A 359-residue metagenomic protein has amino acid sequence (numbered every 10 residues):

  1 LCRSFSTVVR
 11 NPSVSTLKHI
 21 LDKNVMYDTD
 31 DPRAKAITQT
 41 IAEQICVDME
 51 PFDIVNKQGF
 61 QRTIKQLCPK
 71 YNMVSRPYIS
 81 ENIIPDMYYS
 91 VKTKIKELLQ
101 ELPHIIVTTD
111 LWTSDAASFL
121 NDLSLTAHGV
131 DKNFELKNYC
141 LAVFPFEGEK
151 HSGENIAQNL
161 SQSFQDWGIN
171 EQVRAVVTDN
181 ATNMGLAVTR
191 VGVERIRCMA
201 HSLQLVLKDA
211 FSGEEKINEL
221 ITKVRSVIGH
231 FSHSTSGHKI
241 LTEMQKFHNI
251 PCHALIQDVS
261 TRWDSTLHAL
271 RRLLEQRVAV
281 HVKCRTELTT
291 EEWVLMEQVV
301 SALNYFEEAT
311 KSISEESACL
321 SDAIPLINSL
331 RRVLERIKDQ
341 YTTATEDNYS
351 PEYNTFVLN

Functional and structural regions predicted by a protein language model:
L1-A42, N138, A142-F144, G148 (+1 more regions): DNA- and nucleic-acid-binding/regulatory domain cores of transcription factors and nucleic-acid enzymes
M26, C46-D48, F52-T235, K239-L241 (+2 more regions): Active-site neighborhood segments
D30-Q39, F52-V55, Q100, D131 (+1 more regions): Helix-boundary capping/turn motifs
P32-K35, V55, I217, I250-D264 (+1 more regions): Structural motif
F60, L255, S260-S265, R272 (+1 more regions): C-terminal reverse transcriptase regions that engage the nucleic-acid substrate
A142-E147, R190, R277-N359: Extended, C-terminal/distal alpha-helical "rod" segments
D166-I169, C252-H253, N304, E308-K311: Amphipathic alpha-helical assembly/oligomerization segments
T182, R225, D264, R271-L274 (+3 more regions): Generic structural signal for well-ordered, non-transmembrane alpha-helical segments in soluble/cytosolic regions
